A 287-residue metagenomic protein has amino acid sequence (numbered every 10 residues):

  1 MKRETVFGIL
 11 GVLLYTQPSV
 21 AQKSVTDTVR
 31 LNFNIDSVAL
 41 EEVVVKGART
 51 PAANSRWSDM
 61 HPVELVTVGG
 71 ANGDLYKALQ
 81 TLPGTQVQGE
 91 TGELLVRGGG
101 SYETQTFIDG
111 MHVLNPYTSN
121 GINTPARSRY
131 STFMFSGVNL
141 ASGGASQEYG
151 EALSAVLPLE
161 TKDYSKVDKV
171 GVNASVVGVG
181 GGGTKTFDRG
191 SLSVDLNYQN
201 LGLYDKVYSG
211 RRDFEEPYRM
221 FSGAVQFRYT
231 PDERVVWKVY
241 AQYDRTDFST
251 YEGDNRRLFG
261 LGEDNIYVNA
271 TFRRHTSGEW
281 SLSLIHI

Functional and structural regions predicted by a protein language model:
K23-T67, S101-E103, D109: Short, acidic, small-residue-rich periplasmic hinge/interaction motif at the N-terminus of Gram-negative outer-membrane
V25-T28, L201-D205, D213-S222, R234-S283: Flexible loop and strand-edge segments within Gram-negative outer membrane beta-barrel domains
T67, G73-N115: Extracytoplasmic beta-strand/coil segments of soluble accessory domains associated with Gram-negative outer-membrane
V87, A152, S165, V172-V176 (+2 more regions): Transmembrane beta-barrel outer-membrane domains
L94, G181, G223-V225, V268-A270: Membrane-embedded beta-strands of outer-membrane beta-barrel proteins, especially the hydrophobic/small aromatic
Q105, G137-S146, S154-K162, K169-F214 (+2 more regions): Predominantly transmembrane beta-strands of Gram-negative outer membrane beta-barrel pores used for transport
H112-L140: Short acidic/polar hinge/loop motifs at secondary-structure boundaries that mediate gating or recognition
I285-I287: Conserved small/polar residues in nucleotide/adenosyl-binding loops
